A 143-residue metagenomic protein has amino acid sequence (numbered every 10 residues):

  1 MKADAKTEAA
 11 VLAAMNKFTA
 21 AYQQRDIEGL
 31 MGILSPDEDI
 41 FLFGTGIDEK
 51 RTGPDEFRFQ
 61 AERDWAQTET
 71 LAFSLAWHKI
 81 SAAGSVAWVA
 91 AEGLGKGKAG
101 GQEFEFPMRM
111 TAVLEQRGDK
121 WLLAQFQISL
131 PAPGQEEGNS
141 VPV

Functional and structural regions predicted by a protein language model:
M1-P36, V141-V143: Short, low-complexity N-terminal intrinsically disordered segments enriched in polar/charged residues
A9, I27-A82: A solvent-exposed, acidic/Ser-Thr-rich amphipathic alpha-helical stretch
L30, F43-T45, A87-G97: Short, well-ordered beta-strand segments in beta-rich or mixed alpha/beta enzyme and ligand-binding folds
A61, L75-I80, G93-G95, R109-E115 (+1 more regions): Hydrophobic/aromatic beta-strand elements that line small-molecule binding cavities or substrate pockets in beta-rich
Q67-T68, K96-F104: Short, cysteine-centered beta-strand-loop-beta hairpins and adjacent loop/turn segments enriched in charged/polar
E69-A72, S85, V89, F106: Residue-level preference for beta-strand/loop junctions
W77, G84-V86, G118: Residue-level signal for tight coil/turn positions that link beta-strands
W88, E105-E137: Short beta-strand edge/turn micro-motifs at domain boundaries
